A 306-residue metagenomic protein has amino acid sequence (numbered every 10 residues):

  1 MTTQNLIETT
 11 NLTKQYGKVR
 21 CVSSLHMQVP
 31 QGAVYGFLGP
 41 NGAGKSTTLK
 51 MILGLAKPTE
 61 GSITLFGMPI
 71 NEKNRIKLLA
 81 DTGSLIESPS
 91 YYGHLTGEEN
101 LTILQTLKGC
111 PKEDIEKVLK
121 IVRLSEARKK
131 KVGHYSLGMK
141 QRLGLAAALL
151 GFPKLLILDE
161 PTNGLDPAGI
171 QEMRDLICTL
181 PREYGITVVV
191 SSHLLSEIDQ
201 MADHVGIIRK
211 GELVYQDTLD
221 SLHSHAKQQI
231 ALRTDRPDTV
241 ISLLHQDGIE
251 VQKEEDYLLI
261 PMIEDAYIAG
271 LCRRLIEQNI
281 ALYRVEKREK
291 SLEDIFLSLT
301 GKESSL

Functional and structural regions predicted by a protein language model:
M1-N5, E303-L306: Short, Lys/Arg-enriched, disordered terminal segments
Q4-T9, K14-V190, L195-R209, Y215: ABC transporter nucleotide-binding domains
L53, L299-T300: Short, hydrophobic alpha-helical segments
I86-P89, A226, N279: Short amphipathic alpha-helical interaction patches enriched in hydrophobic/aromatic residues with interspersed Lys/Arg
T106-G109, G301-S305: Non-catalytic alpha-helical coupling and interface elements of nucleotide-dependent molecular machines and regulators
R174-M262: ABC transporter nucleotide-binding domain
Q229-L299, L306: Short, charged/small-residue-rich alpha-helical element at the C-terminal edge of ABC transporter nucleotide-binding
